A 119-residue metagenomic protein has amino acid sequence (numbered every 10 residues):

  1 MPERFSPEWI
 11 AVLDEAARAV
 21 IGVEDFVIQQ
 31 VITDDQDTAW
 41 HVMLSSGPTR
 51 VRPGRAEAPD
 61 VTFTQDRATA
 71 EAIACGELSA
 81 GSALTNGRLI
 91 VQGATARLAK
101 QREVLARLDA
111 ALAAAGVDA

Functional and structural regions predicted by a protein language model:
M1-A119: Feature captures hydrophobic
